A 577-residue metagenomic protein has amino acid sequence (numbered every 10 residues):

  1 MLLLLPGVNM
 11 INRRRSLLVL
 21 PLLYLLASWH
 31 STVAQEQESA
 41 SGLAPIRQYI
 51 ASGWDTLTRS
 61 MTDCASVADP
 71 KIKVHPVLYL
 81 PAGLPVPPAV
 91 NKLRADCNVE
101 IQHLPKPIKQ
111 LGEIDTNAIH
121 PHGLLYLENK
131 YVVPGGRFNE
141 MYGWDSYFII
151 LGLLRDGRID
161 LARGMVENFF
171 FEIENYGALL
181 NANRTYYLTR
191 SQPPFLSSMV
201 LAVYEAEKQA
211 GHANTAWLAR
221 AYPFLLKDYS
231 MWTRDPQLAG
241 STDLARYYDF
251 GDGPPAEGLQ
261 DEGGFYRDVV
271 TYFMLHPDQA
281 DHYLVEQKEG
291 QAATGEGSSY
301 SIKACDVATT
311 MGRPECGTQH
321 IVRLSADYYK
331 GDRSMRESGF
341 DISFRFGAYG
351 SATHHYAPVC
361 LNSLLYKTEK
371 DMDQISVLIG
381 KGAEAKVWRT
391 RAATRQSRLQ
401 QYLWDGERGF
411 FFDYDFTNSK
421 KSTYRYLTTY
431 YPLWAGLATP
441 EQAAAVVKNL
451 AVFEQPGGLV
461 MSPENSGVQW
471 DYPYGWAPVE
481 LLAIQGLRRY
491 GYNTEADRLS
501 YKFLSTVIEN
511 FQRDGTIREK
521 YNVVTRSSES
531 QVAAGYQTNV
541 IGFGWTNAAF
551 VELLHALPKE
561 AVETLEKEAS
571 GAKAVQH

Functional and structural regions predicted by a protein language model:
L5-V19: Bacterial N-terminal signal peptides that target proteins for export
V19-S28: Bacterial N-terminal signal peptides
A34-E36: Boundary at the C-terminal end of the N-terminal hydrophobic targeting segment
P45-E140, G164-F170, Y176-L179, N183 (+3 more regions): Extended glycan-interaction surfaces of carbohydrate-active proteins
Y142-F169, T428-T439, E480-N493: Alpha-helical support elements that line or immediately flank enzyme active sites and cofactor-binding pockets
R158-F169, A210-T233, T368, I379-L399 (+3 more regions): Extended, well-ordered alpha-helical scaffold segments
I173-A221, V540: Aromatic/His-enriched, Gly/Pro-containing loop or helix-boundary segments that lie immediately adjacent to catalytic
A352-K381, W388, Q469-L482, G486-T494: Long, repeat-rich segments with strong aromatic
